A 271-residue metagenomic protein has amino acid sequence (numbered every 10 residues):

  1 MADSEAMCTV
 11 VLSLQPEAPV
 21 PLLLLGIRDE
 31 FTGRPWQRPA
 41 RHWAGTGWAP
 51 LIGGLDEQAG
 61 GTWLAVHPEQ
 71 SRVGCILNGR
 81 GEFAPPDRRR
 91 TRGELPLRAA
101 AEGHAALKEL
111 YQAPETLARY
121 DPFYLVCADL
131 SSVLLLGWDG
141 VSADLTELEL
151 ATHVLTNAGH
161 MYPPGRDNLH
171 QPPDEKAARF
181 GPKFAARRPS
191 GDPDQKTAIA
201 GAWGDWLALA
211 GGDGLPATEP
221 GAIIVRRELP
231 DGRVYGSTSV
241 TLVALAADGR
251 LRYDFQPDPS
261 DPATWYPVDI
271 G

Functional and structural regions predicted by a protein language model:
A2-G271: N-terminal nucleophile
